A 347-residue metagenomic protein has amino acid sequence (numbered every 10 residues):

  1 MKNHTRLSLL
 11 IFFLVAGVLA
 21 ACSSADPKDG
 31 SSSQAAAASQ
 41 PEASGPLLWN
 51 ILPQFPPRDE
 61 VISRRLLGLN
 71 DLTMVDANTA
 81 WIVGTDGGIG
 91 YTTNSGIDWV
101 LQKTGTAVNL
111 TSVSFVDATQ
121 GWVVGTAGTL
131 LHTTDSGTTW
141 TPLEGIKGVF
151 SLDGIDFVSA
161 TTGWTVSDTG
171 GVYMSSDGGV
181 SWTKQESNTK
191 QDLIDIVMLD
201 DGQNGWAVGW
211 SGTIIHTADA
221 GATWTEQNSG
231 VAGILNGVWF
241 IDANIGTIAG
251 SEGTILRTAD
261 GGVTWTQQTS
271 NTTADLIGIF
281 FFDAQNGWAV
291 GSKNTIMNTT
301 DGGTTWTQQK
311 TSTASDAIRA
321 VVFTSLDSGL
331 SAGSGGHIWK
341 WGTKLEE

Functional and structural regions predicted by a protein language model:
K2-L9: Bacterial N-terminal signal peptides that target proteins for export
L10-V15: Hydrophobic helical h-region of N-terminal Sec-dependent signal peptides in bacterial secretory/periplasmic proteins
L19-A21: C-terminal motif of bacterial Sec signal peptides marking the signal peptidase cleavage site
S24-E347: Residue-level hotspots at or immediately adjacent to binding/recognition sites across diverse folds
